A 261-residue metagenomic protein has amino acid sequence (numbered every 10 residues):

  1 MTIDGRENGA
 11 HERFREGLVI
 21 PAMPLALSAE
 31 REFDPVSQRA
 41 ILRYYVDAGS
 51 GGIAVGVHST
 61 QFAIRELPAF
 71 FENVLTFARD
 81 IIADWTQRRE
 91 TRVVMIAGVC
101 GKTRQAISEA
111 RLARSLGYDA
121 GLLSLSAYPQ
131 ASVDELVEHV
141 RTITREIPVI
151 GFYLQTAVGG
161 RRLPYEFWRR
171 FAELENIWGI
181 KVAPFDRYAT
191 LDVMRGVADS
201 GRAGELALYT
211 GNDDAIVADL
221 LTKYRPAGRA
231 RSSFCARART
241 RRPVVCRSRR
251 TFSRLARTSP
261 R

Functional and structural regions predicted by a protein language model:
T2-R162: Active-site beta->alpha loop and helix N-cap motifs at the rims of alpha/beta catalytic domains
T142-R145, Q155-R261: Catalytic alpha/beta core domains of metabolic enzymes, predominantly
